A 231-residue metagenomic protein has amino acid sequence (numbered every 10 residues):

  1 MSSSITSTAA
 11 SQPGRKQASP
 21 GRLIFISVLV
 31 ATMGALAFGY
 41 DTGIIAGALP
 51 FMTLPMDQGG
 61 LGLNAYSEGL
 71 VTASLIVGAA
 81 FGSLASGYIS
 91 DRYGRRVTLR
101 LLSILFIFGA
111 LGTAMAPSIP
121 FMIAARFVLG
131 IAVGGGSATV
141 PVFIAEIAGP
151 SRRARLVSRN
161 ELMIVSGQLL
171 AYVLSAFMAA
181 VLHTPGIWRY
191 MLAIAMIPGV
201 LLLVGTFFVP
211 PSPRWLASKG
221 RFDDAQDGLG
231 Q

Functional and structural regions predicted by a protein language model:
M1-G230: Transmembrane-helix signature of 12-pass secondary carriers
